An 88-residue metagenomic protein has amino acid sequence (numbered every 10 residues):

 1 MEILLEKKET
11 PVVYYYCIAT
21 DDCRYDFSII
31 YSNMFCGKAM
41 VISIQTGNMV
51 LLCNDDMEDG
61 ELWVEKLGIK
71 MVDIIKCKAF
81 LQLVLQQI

Functional and structural regions predicted by a protein language model:
M1-D26: Negatively charged, low-complexity tracts enriched in Asp/Glu with abundant Ser/Thr
L5-K7, T20, G37, N54 (+1 more regions): Generic structural "secondary-structure junction" signal
E9-P11, I30, E58, I75: Alpha-helical structural elements
T20-D21, S32, M40, G68 (+1 more regions): Short linear sequence elements within intrinsically disordered, low-complexity coil regions
I29-M57: A short, structured beta-strand/loop element
C53-I88: Mixed-charge, Lys/Arg-enriched low-complexity segments
